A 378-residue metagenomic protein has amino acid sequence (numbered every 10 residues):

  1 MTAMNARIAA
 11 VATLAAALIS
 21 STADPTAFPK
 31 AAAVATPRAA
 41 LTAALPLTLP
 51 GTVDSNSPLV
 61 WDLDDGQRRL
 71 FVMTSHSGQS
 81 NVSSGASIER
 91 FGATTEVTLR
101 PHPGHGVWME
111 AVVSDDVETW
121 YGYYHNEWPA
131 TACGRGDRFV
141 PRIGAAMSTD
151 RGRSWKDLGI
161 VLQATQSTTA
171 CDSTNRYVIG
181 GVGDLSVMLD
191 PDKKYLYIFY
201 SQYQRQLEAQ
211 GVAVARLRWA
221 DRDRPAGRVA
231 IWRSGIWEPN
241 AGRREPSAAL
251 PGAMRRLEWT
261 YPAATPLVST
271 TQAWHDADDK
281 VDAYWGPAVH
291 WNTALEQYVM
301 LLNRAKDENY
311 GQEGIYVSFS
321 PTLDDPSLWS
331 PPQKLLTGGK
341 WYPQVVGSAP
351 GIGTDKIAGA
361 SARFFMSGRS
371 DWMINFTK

Functional and structural regions predicted by a protein language model:
M1-A10: Bacterial N-terminal signal peptides that target proteins for export
A10-L18: Bacterial N-terminal signal peptides
L14, P25-T26: Extracellular cell-wall/glycan-interacting regions and their flexible linkers
I19-D24: C-terminal segment of classical bacterial N-terminal signal peptides
A27-H105, V113-S173, P191-Y195, Y200-K280 (+4 more regions): Beta-rich carbohydrate-recognition and catalytic domains
P58-V60, M109-A111, D184-S186, G286-A288 (+1 more regions): Conserved beta-strand position repeated once per blade in WD40 beta-propeller domains
V178-S186, K280-W285: A Trp-anchored, charged/polar loop motif used as the substrate-binding/catalytic surface of acyl/ester-handling
G347: Extracellular glycan/ECM-engagement signal in secreted proteins
